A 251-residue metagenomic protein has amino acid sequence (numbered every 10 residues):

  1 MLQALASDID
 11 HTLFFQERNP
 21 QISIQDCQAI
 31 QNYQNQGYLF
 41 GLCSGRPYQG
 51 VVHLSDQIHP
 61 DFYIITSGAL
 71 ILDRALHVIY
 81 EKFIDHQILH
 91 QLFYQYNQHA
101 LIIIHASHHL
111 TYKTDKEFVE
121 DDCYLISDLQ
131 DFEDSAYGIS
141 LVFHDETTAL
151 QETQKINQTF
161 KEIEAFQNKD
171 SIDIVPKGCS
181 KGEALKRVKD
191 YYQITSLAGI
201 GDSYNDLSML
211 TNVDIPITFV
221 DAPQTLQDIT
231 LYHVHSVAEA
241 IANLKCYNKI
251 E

Functional and structural regions predicted by a protein language model:
M1-S7, Q25-Q28, S196: Non-catalytic pre-domain segments flanking phosphatase-related domains
Q3-N19, L210: Asp-based phosphoryl-transfer active-site loop
I22-K116: Active-site phosphate-binding/coordination module
G37-G41, K189-L197, D214: Short beta-strand/loop segments at the ligand-binding rim of alpha/beta enzyme cores
P60-G68, D121-C123, P216-V220, V234-H235: Short hydrophobic/aromatic-enriched beta-strand-loop microsegments
H99-M209, D221: Conserved acidic, metal-coordinating active-site core of Asp-based, Mg2+-dependent phosphoryl-transfer enzymes
N212, P216-E251: Asp-based, Mg2+/Mn2+-dependent phosphohydrolase catalytic module
